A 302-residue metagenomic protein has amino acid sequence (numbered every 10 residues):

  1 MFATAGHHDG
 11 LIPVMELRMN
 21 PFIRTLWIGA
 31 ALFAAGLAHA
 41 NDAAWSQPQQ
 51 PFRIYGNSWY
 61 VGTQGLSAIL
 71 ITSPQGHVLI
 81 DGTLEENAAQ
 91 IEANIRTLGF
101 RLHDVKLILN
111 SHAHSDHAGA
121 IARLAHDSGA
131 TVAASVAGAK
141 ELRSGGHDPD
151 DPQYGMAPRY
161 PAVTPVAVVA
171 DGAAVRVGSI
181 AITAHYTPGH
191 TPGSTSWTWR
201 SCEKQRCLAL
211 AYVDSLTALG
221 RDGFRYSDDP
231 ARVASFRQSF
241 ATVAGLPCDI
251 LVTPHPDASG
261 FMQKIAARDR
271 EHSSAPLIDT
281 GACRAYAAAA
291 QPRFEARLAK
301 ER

Functional and structural regions predicted by a protein language model:
M1-F2, N41-S46, K204-R206, L216-R302: Accessory terminal helices/loops
L17-W27: Bacterial N-terminal signal peptides that target proteins for export
A35-A40: N-terminal signal peptide c-region/cleavage motif recognized by signal peptidases
N41-D42, Q47-Q49, R53-G56, D104 (+5 more regions): Metallo-beta-lactamase
A44-L98, L102, S196-A218: Conserved beta-strand hairpin/beta-sheet module of binuclear metal-dependent hydrolase folds, prominently
I80-G82, V105-A113, A133-S135, T187-G189 (+2 more regions): Active-site neighborhood of phospho(di)ester-bond hydrolases with catalytic His/Asp-centered motifs
E86-A89, R96-A174, C202, R270-E271 (+1 more regions): Active-site HxH/HxHxD metal-binding segment of metal-dependent hydrolases
N87, A113-G119, A139-L142, P192-T195 (+2 more regions): Active-site environment of divalent metal-dependent phosphoester hydrolases
